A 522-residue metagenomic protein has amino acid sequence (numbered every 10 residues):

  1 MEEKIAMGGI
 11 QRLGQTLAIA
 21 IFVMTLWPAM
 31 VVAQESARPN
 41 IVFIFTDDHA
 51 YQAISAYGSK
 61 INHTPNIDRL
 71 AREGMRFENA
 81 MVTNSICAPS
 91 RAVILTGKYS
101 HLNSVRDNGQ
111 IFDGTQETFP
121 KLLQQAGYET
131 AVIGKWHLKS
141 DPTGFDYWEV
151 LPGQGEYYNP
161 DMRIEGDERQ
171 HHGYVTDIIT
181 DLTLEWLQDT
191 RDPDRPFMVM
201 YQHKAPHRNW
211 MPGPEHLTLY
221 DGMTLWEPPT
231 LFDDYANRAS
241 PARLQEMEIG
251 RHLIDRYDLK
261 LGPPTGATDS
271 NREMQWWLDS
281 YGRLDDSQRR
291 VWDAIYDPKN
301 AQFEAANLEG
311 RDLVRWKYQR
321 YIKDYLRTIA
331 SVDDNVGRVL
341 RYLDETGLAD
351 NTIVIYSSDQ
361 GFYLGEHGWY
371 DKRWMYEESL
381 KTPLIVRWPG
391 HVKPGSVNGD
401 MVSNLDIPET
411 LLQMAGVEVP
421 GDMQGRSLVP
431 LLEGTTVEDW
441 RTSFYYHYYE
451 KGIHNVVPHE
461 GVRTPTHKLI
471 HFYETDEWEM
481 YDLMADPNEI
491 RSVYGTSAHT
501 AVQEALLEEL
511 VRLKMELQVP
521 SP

Functional and structural regions predicted by a protein language model:
E2-A18, W27: Bacterial N-terminal signal peptides that target proteins for export
F22, V31-Y473, E477-W478, P487-E508 (+1 more regions): Formylglycine-dependent sulfatase
M484: Residues forming the ATP-binding cleft of Hanks-type serine/threonine protein kinase domains
Q518-V519: C-terminal "closing" transmembrane helix and its immediate cytosolic amphipathic cap in multi-pass membrane proteins
